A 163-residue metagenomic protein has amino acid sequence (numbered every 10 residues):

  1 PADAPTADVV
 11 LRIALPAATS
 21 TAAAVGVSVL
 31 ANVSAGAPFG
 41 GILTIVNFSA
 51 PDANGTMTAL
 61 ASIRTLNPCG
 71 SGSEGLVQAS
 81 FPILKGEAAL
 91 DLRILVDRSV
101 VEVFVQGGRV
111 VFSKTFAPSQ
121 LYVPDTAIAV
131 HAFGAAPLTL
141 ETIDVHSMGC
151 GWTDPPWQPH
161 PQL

Functional and structural regions predicted by a protein language model:
P1-L163: Beta-rich accessory regions
